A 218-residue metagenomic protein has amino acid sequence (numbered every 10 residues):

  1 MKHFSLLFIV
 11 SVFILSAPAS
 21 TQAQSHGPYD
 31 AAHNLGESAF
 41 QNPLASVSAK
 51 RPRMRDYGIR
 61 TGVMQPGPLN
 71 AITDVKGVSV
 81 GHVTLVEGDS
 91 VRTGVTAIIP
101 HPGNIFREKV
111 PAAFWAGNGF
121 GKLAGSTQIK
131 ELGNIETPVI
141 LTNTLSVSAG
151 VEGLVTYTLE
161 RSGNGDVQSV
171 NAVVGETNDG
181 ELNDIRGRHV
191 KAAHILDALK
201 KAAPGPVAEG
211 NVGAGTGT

Functional and structural regions predicted by a protein language model:
M1-F4: Positively charged n-region of N-terminal signal peptides that target proteins for export
L7-S16: Bacterial N-terminal signal peptides
A19-S25: Boundary at the C-terminal end of the N-terminal hydrophobic targeting segment
H26-T218: Alpha/propeptide regions of enzymes that mature by internal proteolysis
